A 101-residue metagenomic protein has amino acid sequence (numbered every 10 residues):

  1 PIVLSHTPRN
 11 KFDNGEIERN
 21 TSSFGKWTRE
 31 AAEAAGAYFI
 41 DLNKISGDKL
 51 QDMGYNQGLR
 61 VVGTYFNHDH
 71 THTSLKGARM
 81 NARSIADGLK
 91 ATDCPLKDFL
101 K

Functional and structural regions predicted by a protein language model:
P1-V3: Conserved, well-ordered alpha-helix/loop/beta-strand core segments that scaffold catalytic motifs
H6-K101: Catalytic His-Asp segment of secreted/periplasmic serine-dependent ester chemistry enzymes
